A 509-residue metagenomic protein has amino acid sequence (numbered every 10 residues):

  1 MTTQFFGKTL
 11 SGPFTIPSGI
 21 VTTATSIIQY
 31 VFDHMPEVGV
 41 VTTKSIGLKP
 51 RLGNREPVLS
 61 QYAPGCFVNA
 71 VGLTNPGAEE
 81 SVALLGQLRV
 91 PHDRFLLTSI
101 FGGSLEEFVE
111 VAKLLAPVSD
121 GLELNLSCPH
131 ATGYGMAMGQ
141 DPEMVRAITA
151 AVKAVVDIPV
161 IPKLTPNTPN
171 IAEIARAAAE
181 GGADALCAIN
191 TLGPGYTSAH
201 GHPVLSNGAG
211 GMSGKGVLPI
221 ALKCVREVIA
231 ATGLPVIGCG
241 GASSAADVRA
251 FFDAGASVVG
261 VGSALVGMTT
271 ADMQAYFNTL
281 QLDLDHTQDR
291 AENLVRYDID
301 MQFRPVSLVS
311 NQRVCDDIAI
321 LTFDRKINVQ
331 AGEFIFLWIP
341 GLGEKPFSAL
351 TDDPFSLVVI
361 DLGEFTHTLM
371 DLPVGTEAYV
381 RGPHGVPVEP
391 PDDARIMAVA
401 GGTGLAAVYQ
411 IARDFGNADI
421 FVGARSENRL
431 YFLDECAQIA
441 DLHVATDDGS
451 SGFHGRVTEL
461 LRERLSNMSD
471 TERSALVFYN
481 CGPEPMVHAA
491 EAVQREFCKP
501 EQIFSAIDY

Functional and structural regions predicted by a protein language model:
M1-L96, G102-G103, Y276: N-terminal capping/small domains of soluble enzymes
T25-D33, E106-P117, T168-G181, V225 (+2 more regions): Catalytic cores of alpha/beta
H34, G53-P64, T197-G210, F252-D253 (+1 more regions): C-terminal helical cap(s) of enzyme catalytic domains, especially alpha/beta-barrels
T43-L48, N125-T132, A185-G195, G241-A275 (+2 more regions): Glycine-rich phosphate-binding active-site loops on the catalytic face of alpha/beta enzymes
F67-A70, N75, P129-M144, I174-L234 (+2 more regions): Glycine/Thr-rich beta-alpha phosphate-binding loop at enzyme active sites
S99-G103, L164-N170, L234-A246, D508-Y509: Glycine-rich beta-to-alpha transition loops that act as phosphate-gripper elements at the mouths of alpha/beta enzyme
D300-Y379: Ferredoxin-reductase
E364-D508: FNR/FR-type flavoprotein reductase catalytic core
